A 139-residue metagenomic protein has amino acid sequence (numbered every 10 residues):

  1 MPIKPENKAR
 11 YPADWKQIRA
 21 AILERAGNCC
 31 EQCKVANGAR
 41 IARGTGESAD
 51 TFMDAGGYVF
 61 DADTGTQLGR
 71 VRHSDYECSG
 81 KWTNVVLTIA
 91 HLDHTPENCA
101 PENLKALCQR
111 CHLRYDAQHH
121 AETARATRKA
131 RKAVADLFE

Functional and structural regions predicted by a protein language model:
M1-K16, D75-I89: Short, charged low-complexity linear segments at domain edges
K4-P5, R19, A39-G46, A130-E139: Active-site-proximal or metal-binding-adjacent scaffold patches in catalytic folds
Y11-P12, R19, H112-A135: Basic DNA-binding region of bZIP-type proteins
K16-A26, E97-A100: Short, flexible, mixed-charge glycine/proline-rich loop motifs that serve as phosphate/nucleic-acid-contacting
N28-C29, L107: The −1 position to Zn-ligating cysteines in a subset of zinc-ribbon hairpins
K34-A106: Histidine-centered nuclease catalytic patch
K34-I41, L104-A126: Short Cys/His-centered divalent metal-binding micro-motifs
M53-D54, D61-T66, Q118-T123, D136-E139: Short C-terminal domain-edge/linker segments immediately following a structured domain
